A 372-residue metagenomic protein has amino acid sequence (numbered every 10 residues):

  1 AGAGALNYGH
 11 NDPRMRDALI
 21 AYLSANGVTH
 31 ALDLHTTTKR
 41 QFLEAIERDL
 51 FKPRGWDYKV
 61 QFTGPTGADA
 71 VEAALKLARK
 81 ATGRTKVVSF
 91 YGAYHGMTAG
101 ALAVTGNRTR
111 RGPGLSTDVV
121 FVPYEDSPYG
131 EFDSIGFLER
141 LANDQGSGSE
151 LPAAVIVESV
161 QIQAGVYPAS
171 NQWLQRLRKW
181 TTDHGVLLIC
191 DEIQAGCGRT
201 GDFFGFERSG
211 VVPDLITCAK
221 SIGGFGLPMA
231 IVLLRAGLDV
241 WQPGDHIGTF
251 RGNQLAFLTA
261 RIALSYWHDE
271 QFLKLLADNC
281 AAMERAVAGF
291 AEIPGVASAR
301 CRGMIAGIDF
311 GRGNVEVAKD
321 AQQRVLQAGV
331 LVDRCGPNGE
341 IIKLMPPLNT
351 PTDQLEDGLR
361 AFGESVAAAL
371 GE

Functional and structural regions predicted by a protein language model:
A1-E372: Conserved N-terminal phosphate-binding loop of PLP-dependent enzymes in the Aspartate aminotransferase
